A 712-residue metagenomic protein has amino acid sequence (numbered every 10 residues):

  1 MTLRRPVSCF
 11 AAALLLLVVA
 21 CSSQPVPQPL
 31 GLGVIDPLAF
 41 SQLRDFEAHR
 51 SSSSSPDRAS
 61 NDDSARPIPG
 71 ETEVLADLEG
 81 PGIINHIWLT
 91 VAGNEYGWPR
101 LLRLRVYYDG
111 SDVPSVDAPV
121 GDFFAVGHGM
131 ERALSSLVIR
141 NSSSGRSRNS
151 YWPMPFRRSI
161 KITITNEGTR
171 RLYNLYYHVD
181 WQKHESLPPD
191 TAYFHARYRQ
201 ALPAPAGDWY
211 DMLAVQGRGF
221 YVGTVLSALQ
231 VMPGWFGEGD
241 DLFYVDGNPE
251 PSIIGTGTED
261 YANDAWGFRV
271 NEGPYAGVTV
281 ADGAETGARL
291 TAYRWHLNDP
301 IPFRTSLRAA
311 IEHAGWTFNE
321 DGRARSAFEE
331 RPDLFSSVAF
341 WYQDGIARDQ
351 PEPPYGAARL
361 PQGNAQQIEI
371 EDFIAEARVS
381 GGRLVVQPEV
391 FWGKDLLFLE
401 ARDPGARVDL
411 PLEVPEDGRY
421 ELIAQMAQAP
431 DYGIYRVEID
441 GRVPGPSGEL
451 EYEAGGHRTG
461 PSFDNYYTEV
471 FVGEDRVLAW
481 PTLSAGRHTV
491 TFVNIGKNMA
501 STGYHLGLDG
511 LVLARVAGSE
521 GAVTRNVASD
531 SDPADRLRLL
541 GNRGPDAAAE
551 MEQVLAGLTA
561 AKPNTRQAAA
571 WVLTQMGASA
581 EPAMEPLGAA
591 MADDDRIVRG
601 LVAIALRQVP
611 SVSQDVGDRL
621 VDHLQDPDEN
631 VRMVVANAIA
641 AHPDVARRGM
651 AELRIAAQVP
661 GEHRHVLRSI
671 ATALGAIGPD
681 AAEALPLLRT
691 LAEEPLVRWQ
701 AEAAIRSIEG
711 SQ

Functional and structural regions predicted by a protein language model:
M1-A11: Bacterial N-terminal signal peptides that target proteins for export
V19-A20: C-terminal motif of bacterial Sec signal peptides marking the signal peptidase cleavage site
P25-Q362: Beta-strand-centric surfaces of beta-sandwich/beta-rich domains
D180-H184, W341-R348, G510-S519, S707-S711: Short beta-strand-to-coil "C-cap" segments at the C-terminal boundary of structured domains/repeats, marking
Y355-N526: Extracytoplasmic
A522-R525, D546-G557, A578-M591, S611-H623 (+2 more regions): Amphipathic alpha-helical scaffolding segments comprising HEAT/armadillo-like alpha-solenoid repeats
V527-D530, L558-N564, M591-I597, L624-N630 (+2 more regions): Short coil turns that connect the paired helices of HEAT/ARM alpha-solenoid repeats
D532-D546, N564-S579, A589, I597-V612 (+3 more regions): Structural detector for internal amphipathic alpha-helices that build alpha-solenoid repeat scaffolds
